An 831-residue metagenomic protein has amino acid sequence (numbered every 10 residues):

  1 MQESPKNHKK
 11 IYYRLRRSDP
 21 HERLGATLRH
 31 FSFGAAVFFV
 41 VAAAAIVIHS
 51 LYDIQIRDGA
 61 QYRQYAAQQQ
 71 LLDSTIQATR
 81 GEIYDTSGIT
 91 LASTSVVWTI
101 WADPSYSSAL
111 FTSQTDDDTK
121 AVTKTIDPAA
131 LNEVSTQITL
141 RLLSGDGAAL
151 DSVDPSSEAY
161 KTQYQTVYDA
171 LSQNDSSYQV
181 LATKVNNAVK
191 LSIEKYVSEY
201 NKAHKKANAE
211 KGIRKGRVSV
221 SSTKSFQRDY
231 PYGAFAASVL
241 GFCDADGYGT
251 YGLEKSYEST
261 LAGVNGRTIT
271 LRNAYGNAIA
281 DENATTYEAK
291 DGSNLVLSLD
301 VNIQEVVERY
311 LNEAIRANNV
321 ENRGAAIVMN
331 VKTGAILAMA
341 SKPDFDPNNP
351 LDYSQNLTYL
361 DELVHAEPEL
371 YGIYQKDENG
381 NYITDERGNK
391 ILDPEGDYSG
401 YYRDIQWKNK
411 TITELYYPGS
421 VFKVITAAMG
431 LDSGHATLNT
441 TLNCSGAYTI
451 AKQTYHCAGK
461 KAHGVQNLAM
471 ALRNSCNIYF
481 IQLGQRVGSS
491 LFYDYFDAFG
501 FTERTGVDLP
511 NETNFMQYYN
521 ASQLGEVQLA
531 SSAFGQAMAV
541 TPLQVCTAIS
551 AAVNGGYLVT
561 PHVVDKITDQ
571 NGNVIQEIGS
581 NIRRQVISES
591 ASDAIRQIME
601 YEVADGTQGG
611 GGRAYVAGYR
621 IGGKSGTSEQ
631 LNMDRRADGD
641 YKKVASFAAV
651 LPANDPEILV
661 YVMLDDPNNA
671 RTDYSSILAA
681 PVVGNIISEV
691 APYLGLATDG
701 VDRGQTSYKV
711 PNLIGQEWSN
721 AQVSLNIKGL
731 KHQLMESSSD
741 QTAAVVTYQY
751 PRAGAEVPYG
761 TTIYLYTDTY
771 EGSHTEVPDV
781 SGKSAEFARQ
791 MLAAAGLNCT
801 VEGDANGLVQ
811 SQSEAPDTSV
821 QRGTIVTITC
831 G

Functional and structural regions predicted by a protein language model:
M1-I391, L415, S490-D497, V616-A617 (+3 more regions): Periplasmic/cell-envelope proteins involved in peptidoglycan metabolism and beta-lactam response
I76-T79, T86, S93-V97, S176 (+25 more regions): Extracytoplasmic
A78, T125-N132, T183-N187, G247-Y251 (+15 more regions): Soluble non-cytosolic domains of exported or imported proteins
A92, W98, N273-Y287, K332-V421 (+1 more regions): Beta-lactam-recognizing serine transpeptidase/beta-lactamase-like catalytic domain environment
S135, L150-Q165, V320-T333, N443-A447 (+5 more regions): Acidic/histidine-enriched alpha-helical segments
T139-A148, S198, D244, A262 (+12 more regions): Sec-exported extracytoplasmic/periplasmic mature domains
I578, G618, N632, V662-G831: Ligand-recognition elements built from short beta-strands and adjacent flexible loops
